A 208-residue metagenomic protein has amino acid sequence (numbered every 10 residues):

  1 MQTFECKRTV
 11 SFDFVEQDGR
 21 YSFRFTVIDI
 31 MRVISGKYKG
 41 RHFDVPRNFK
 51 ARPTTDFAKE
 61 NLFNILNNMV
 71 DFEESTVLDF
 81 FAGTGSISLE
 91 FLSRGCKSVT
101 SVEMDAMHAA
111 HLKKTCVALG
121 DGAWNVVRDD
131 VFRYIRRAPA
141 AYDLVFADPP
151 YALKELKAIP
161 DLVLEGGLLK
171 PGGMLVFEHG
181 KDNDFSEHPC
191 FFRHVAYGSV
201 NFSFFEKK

Functional and structural regions predicted by a protein language model:
F4, R8, D13-K208: Class I S-adenosyl-L-methionine-dependent methyltransferase catalytic core
